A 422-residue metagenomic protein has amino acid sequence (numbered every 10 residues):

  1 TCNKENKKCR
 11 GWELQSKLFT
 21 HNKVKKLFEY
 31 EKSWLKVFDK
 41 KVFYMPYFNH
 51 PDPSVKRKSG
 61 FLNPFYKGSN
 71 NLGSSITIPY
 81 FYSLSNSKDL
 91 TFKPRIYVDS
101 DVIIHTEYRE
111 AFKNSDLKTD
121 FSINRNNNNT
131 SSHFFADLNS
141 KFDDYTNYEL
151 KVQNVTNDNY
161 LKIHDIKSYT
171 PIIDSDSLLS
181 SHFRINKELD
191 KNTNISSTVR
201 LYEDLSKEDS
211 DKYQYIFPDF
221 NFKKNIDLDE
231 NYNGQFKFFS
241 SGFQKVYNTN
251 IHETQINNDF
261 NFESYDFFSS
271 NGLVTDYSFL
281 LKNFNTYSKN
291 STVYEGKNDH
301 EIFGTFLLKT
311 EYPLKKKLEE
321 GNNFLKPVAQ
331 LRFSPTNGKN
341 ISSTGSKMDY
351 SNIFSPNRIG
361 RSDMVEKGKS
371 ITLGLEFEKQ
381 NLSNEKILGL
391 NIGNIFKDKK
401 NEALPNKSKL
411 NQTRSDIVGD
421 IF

Functional and structural regions predicted by a protein language model:
T1-Q15, T20-F422: Outer-membrane beta-barrel proteins and related beta-barrel translocases across Gram-negative bacteria
